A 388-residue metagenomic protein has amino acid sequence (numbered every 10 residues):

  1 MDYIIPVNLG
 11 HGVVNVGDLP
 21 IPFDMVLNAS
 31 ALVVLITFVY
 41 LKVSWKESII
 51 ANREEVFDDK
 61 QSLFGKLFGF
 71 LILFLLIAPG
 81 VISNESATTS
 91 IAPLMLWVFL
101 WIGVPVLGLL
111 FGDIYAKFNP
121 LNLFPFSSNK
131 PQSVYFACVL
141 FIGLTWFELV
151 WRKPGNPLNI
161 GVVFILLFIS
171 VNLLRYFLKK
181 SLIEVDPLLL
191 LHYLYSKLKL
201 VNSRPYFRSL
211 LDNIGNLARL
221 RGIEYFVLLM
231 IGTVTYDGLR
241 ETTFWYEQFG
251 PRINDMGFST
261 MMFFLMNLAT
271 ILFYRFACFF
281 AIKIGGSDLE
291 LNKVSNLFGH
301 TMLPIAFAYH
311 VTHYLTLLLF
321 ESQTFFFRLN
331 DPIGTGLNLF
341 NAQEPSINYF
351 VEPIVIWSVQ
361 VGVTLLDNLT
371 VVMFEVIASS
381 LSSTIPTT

Functional and structural regions predicted by a protein language model:
D2-H11, A78-N84, T235-F249, L318-I333: Membrane-helix interface motif
D2-S209, N216-I223, Y236-D237: Transmembrane-helix bundle segments that line or gate the permeation/cavity pathway in multi-pass membrane proteins
V7-G17, S128, L191, L200-F207 (+3 more regions): Interfacial loop/helix-cap signal at membrane boundaries in integral membrane proteins
N28-I36, K66-F74, L265-Y274, G362-F374: Hydrophobic alpha-helical transmembrane segments
S48-S62, F280-P304, M373-T388: Cytoplasmic juxtamembrane regions at transmembrane-helix boundaries
L107-F111, I142-G143, L178, I231 (+3 more regions): Hydrophobic alpha-helical transmembrane segments of multi-pass membrane proteins
R240-T324: Long, well-ordered mid-to-C-terminal structural blocks that present hydrophobic/aromatic surfaces
M302-H310, Y314-S322, F326-T384: Hydrophobic alpha-helical transmembrane segments and adjacent short intramembrane/lumenal linkers of inner/organellar
